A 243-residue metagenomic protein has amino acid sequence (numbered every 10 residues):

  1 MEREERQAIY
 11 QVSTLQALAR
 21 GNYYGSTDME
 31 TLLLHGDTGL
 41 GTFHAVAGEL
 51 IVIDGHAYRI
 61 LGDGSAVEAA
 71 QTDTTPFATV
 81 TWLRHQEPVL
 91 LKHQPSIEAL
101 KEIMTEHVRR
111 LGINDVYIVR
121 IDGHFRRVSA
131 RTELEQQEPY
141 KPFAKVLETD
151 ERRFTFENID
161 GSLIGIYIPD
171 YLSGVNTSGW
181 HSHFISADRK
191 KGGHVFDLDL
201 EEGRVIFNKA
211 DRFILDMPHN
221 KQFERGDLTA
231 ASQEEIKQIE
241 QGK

Functional and structural regions predicted by a protein language model:
L15-T79: N-terminal low-complexity or amphipathic/hydrophobic leaders
N22-Y23, G48-I51, D211-K243: Intrinsically disordered, low-complexity terminal/linker regions enriched in Pro/Ser/Gly and acidic residues
A57-H107: Hydrophobic alpha-helical segments and helix pairs
I60-L61, S129-A130, G174, G192-H194: Short helix/loop capping segments that flank catalytic or ligand/cofactor-binding pockets
E102-I166, Y171-V175: Long, positively charged binding patches that form subdomain-scale interaction surfaces for polyanionic ligands
T177-I185: Histidine-centered divalent-metal-coordination microenvironment in nucleic-acid enzymes
S186-T229: A hydrophobic, small-residue-rich beta->alpha segment in the mid-to-C-terminal subdomain of diverse proteins
